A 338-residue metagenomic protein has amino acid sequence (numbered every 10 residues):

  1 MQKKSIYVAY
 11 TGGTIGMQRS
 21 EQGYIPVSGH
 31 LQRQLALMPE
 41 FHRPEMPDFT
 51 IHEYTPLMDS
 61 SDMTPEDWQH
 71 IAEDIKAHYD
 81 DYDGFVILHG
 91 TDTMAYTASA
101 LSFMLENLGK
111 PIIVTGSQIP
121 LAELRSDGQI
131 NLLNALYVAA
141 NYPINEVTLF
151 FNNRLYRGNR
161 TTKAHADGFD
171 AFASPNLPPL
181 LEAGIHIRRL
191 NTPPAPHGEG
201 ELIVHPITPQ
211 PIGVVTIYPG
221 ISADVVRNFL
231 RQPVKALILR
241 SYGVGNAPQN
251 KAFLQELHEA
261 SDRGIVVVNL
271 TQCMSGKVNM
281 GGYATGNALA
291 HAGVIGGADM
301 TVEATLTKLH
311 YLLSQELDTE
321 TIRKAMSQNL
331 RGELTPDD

Functional and structural regions predicted by a protein language model:
M1-A77, Q255: ATP/NTP phosphate-donor binding region
Q2-G13, R19, L31-R43, R157-V244 (+2 more regions): Accessory alpha-helical/coil subdomains and C-terminal extensions that flank or cap enzyme catalytic cores
A9-T11, I87-H89, I113-G116, T148-N152 (+3 more regions): Short beta-strand segments
R19-Q22, A98-S99, L124-D127, R157-K163 (+1 more regions): Short acidic, glycine/serine/threonine-rich loops at helix termini
L88-K110, Q249-E256: Short Gly/Thr/Asp-enriched flexible loops that form oxyanion-binding sites at enzyme active sites
A98-D127, L136-Y142, S261-T271: Short, acidic/small-residue loops that bind anionic groups at enzyme active sites
V114-G184: Internal gly/pro-rich beta-alpha loop/helix module that stabilizes soluble enzyme cofactors or their anionic handles
V244-D338: C-terminal non-catalytic interaction/assembly regions of soluble proteins
